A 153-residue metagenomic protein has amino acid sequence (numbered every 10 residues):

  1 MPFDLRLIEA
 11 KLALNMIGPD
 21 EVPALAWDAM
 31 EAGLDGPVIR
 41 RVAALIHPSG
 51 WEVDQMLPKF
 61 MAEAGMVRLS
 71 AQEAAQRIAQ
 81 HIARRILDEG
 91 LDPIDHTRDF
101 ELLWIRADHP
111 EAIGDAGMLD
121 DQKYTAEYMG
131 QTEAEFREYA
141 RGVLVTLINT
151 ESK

Functional and structural regions predicted by a protein language model:
M1-K153: Acidic, Ser/Pro/Thr-rich low-complexity regulatory regions and the short amphipathic helical interaction modules they
